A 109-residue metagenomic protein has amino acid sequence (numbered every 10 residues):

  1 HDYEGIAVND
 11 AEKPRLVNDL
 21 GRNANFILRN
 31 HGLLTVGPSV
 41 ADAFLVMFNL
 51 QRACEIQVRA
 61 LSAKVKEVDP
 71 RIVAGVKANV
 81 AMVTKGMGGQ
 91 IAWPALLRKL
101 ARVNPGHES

Functional and structural regions predicted by a protein language model:
H1-V8, E12: Class I SAM-dependent methyltransferase SAM-binding "motif I" and its flanking Rossmann-like core
N9, R22-N23: Structured catalytic-domain cores with a bias toward divalent-metal coordination
D19: Flexible glycine/proline-rich, aromatic-decorated loop/lid segments
A24-S109: A conserved C-terminal secondary-structure "cap"
